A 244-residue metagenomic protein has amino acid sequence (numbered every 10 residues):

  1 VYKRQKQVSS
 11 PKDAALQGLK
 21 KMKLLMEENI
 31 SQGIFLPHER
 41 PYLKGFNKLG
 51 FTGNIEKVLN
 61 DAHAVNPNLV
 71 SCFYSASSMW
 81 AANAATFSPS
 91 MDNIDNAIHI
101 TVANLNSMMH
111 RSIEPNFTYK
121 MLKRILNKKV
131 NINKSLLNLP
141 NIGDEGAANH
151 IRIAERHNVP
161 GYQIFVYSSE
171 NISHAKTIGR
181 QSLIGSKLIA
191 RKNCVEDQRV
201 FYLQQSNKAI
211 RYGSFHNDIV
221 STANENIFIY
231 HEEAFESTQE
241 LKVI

Functional and structural regions predicted by a protein language model:
K3-V243: The feature marks the mature, well-folded catalytic cores of soluble enzymes
